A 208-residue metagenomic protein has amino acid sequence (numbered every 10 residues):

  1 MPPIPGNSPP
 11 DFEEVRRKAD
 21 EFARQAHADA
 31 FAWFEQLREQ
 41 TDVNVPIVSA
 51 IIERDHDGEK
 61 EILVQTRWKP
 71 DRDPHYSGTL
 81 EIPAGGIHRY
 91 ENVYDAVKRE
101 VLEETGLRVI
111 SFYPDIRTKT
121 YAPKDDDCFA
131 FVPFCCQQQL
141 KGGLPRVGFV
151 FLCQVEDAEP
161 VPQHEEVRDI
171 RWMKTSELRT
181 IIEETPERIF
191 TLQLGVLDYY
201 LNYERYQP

Functional and structural regions predicted by a protein language model:
P2-G58: Acidic, metal-coordinating catalytic segment for phosphate/diphosphate chemistry, firing primarily on the Nudix
P2-G6, R72, G78-T79, P133-C135 (+1 more regions): Nudix hydrolase/Nudix homology domain
N44, I87-E91, K141: Short, solvent-exposed loop/helix junctions and linker helices that flank or host conserved functional motifs
N44, V93, I189, Q193: Hydrophobic (often cysteine-bearing) scaffold residues that line and stabilize catalytic clefts of nucleotide/cofactor
S49, E61, D169: Conserved beta-strand and immediately adjacent loop positions that scaffold enzyme active sites
I52-R54, T66, Q154-V155: Residue-level signal for short segments within beta-strands and strand-turn junctions of well-structured beta-sheet
E59-R108, D115-K119: Conserved Nudix-box catalytic region and its N-terminal flanking loop in Nudix hydrolases and closely related
G106-D157: Active-site segment of metal-dependent pyrophosphate-handling enzymes, primarily the Nudix hydrolase catalytic core
